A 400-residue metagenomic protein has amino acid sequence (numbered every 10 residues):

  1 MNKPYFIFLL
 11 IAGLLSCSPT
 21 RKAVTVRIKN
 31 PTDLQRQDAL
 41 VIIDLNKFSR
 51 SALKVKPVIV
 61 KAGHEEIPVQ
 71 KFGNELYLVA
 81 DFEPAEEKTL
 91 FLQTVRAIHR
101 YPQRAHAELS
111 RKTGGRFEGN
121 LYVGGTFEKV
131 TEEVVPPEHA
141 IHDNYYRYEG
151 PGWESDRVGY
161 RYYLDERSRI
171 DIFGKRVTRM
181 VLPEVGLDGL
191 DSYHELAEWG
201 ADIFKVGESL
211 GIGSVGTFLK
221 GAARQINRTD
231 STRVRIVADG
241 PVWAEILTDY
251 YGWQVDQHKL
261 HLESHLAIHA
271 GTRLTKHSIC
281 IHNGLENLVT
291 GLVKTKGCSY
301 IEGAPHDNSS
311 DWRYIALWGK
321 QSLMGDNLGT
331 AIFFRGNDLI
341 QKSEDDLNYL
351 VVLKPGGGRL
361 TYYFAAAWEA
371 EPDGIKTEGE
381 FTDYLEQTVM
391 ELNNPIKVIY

Functional and structural regions predicted by a protein language model:
M1-R27: Bacterial Sec-dependent N-terminal signal peptides
T20-T126, V130-E132, P136-I141, Y148: Alpha-mannosidase-like glycoside hydrolase catalytic domains involved in N-glycan trimming, generalizing to other
V26-I28, R157, S264-L266, T275-I281: Short, well-ordered beta-strand segments enriched in hydrophobic/aromatic residues
K54-Y77, Q254-D256, K296-A316, I332-D338: Solvent-exposed beta-strand/loop surfaces of large extracellular or lumenal domains
F72-F82, T330-Y400: Beta-strand-rich recognition/accessory modules
I98-I226: Solvent-exposed N-terminal domain segments of exported/luminal and surface proteins
E195-G271: Extended, loop-rich substrate-binding clefts of extracytoplasmic carbohydrate-active enzymes
L262, R273-H306: Acidic (Asp/Glu-rich), glycine- and aromatic
